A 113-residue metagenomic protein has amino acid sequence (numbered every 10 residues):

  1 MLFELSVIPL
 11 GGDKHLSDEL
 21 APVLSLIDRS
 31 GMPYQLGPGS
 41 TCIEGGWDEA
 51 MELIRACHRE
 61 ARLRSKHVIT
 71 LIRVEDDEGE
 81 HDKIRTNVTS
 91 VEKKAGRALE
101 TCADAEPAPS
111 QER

Functional and structural regions predicted by a protein language model:
M1-R113: Charge-rich, low-complexity N-terminal segments
